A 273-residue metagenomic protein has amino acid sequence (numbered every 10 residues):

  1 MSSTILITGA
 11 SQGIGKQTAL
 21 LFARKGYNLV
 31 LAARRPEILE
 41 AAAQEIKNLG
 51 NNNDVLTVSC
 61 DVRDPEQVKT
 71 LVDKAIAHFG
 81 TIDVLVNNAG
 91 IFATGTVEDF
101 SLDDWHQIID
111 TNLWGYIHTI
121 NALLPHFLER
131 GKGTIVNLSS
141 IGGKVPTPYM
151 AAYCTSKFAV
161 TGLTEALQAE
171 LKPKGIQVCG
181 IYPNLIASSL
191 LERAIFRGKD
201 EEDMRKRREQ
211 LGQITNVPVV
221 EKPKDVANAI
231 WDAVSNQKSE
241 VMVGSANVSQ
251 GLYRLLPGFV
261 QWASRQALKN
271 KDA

Functional and structural regions predicted by a protein language model:
S11-G13: Conserved glycine-rich cofactor-binding loop
K25-A42: Conserved glycine-rich Rossmann-like NAD(P)H-binding loop of the short-chain dehydrogenase/reductase
S59-T70, L102: The beta1-alpha1 cofactor-binding region of Rossmann-like NAD(H)/NADP(H)-dependent oxidoreductases
T96-V97, D104-I109: Substrate-binding pocket helix/loop in short-chain dehydrogenase/reductase
I120, S156: Active-site helix of classical SDR
S140: Residue(s) in the substrate-gating loop at a strand-loop-helix junction that position the organic substrate next
P173-G244: SDR active-site lid
